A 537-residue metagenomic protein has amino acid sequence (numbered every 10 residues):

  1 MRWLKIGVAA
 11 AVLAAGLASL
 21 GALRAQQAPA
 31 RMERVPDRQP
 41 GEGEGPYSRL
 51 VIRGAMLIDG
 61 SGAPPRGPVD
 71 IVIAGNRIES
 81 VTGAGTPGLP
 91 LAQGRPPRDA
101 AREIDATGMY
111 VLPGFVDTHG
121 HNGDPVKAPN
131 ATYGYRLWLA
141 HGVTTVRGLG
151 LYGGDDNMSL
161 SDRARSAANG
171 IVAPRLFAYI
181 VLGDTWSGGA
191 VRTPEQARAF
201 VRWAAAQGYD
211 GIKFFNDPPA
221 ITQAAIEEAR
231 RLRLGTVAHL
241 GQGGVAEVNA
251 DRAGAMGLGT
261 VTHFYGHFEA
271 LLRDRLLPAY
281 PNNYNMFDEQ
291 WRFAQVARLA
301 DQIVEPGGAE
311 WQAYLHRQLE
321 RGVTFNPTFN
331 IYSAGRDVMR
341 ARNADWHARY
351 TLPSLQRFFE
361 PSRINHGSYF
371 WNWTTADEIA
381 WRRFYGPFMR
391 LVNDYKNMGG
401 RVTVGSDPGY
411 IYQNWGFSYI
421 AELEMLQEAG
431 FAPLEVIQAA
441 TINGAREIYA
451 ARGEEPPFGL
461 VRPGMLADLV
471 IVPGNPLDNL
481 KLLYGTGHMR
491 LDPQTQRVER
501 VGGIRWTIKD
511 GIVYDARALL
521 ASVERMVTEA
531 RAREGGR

Functional and structural regions predicted by a protein language model:
G7-A18: Bacterial N-terminal signal peptides
P29-M32, R38, P46, A106-G120 (+4 more regions): Divalent-metal coordination cores built from histidine and acidic residues
R31-S48, L57, S61-L112: Histidine-rich, glycine-flanked metal-binding segment
A55, I71, N76, G108 (+14 more regions): Divalent metal-coordination and catalytic microenvironments
A55-L57, F370-I379, Y385, R390 (+2 more regions): C-terminal helical cap
P90-L91, G120-N130, G183-T193, L299 (+2 more regions): Acidic/histidine-rich helix-loop elements that form or flank divalent-metal/phosphate-binding sites at the catalytic
W203-D210, H267-A429, P433, M526-A530 (+1 more regions): Active-site neighborhoods of metal-dependent hydrolases
P463-E524: C-terminal cap of metal-dependent C-N hydrolases
